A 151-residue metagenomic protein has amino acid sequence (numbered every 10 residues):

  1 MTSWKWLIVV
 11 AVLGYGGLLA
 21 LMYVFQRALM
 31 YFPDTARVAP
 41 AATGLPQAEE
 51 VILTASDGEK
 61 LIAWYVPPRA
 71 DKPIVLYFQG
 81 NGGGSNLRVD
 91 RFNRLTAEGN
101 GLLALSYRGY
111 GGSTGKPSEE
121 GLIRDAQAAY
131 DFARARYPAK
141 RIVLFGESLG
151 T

Functional and structural regions predicted by a protein language model:
M1-L7: Feature marks short, highly hydrophobic, charge-poor N-terminal signal-anchor/signal peptide-like helices that anchor
T2, M22, N100-L102: Short hydrophobic/aromatic-rich motifs at helix boundaries and adjacent loops
L7-T54: An N-terminal hydrophobic leader/cap segment in hydrolases
S56-R136, K140: Membrane-embedded segments
G146-G150: Gly/Ala-rich beta-loop-alpha elbow adjacent to hydrolase catalytic centers
